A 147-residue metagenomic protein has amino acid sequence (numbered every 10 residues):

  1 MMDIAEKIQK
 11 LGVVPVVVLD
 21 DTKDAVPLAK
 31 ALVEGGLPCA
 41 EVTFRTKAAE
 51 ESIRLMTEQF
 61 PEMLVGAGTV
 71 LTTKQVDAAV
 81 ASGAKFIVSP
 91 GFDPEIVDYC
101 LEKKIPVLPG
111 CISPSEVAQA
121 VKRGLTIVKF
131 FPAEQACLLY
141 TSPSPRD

Functional and structural regions predicted by a protein language model:
M1-K74, A78-S82: Conserved N-terminal beta1-alpha1 strand-loop-helix module at the mouth
G36, G83, G124, S144: Active-site-proximal glycine-rich helix-loop-beta segment
A40-R45, L64-L71, A84-G91, P106-I112 (+1 more regions): Catalytic beta/alpha-barrel core
S52, K74-Q75, E95-I96, S115-V117: Short acidic active-site motifs
P114, R123: Anionic-ligand binding region
A118-V121, L138: Non-catalytic helical/linker scaffolds that mediate oligomerization, partner binding, and domain coupling around large
Y140-D147: Conserved small/polar residues in nucleotide/adenosyl-binding loops
